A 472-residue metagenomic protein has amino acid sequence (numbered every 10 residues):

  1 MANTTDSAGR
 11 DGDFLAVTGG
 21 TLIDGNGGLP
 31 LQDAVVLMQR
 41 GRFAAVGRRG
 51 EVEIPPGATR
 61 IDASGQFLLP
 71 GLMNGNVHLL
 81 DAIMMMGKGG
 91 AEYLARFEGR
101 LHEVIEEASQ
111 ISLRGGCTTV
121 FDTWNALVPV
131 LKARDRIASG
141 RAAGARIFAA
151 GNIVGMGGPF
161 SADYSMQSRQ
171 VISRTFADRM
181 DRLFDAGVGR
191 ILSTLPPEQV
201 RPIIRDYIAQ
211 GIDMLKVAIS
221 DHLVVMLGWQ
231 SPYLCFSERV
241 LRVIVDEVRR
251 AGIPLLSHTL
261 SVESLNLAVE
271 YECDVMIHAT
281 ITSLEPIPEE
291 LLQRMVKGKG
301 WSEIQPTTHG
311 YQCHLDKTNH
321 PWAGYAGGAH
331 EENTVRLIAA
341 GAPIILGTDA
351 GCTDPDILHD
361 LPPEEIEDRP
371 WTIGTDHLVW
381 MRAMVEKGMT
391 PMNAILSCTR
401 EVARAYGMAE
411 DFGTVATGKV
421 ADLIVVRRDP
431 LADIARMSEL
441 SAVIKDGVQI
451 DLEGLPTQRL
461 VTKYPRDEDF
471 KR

Functional and structural regions predicted by a protein language model:
A2-L15, L22, N26-L69: Histidine-rich, glycine-flanked metal-binding segment
G20, R404, T417-K463: C-terminal cap of metal-dependent C-N hydrolases
Q66-S139, G157-S161, Y271: Metal-associated gating/positioning segment near the N- to mid-region
I83-M86, S161, V225-G228, L265-C273 (+6 more regions): Histidine/acidic-residue-rich catalytic or RNA/ligand-binding cores of hydrolases and nuclease-related proteins
G90-E103, Y164-S165, S173-P202, P254-T259: Active-site mouth loops of central-metabolism enzymes
I105-L131, G144-I153, I212-M226, I253-P254 (+4 more regions): Divalent metal-dependent hydrolysis catalytic cores, especially in the metallo-beta-lactamase
S139-I153, P232-L256, M295-I304: Alpha-helix-loop-beta-strand connector modules within alpha/beta enzyme cores
R250, E331-D429: His/Asp/Glu-enriched, well-ordered alpha-helical/loop segment that forms or immediately abuts the divalent-metal
